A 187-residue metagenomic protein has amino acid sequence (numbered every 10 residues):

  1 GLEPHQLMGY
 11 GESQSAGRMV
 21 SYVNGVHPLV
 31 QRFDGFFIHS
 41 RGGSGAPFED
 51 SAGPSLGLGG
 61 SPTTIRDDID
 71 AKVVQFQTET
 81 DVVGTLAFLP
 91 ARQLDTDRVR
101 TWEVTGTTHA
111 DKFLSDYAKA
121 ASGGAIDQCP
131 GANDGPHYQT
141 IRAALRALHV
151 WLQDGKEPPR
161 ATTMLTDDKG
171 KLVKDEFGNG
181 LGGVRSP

Functional and structural regions predicted by a protein language model:
G1-P187: C-terminal His-loop and adjacent cap/lid subdomain of alpha/beta-hydrolase
